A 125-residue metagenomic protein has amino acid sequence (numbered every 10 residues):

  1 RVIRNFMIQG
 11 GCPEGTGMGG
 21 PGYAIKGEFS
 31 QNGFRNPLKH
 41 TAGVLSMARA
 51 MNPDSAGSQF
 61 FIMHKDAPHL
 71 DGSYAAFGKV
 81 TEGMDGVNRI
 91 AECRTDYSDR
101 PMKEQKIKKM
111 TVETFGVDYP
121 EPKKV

Functional and structural regions predicted by a protein language model:
R1-V125: Cyclophilin-like peptidyl-prolyl cis-trans isomerases
